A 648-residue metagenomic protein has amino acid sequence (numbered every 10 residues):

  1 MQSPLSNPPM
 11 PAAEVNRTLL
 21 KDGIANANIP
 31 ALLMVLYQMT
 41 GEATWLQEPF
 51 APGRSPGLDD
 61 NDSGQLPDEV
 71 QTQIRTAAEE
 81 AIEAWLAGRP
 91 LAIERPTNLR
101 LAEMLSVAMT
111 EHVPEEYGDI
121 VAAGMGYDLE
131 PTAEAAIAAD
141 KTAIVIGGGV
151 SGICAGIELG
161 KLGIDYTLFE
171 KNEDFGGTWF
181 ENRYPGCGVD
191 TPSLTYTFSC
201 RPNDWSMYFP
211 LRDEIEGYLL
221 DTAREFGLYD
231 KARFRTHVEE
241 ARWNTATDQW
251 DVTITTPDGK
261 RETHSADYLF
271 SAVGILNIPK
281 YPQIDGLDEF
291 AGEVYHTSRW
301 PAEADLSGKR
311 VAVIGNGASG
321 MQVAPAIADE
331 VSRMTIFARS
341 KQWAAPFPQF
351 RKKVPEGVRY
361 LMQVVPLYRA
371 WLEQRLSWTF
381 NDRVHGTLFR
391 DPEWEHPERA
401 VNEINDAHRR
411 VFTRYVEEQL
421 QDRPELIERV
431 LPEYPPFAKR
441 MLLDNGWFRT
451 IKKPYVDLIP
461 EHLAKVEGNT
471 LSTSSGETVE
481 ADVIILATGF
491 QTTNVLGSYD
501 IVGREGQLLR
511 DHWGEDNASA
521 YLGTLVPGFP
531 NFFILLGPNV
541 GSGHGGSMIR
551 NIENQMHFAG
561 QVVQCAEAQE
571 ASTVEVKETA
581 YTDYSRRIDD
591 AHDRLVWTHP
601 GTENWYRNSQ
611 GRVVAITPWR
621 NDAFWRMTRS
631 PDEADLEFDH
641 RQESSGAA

Functional and structural regions predicted by a protein language model:
M1-T142, G217, E262, K280-S298: Extreme N-terminal leader/targeting segments of oxidoreductases
Q2-P30, M34-M39, T44, N61 (+5 more regions): C-terminal, flexible cofactor-proximal segment of oxidoreductases
N61, D68-T76, S193-A223, G227 (+1 more regions): Conserved N-terminal/central alpha/beta ligand/cofactor-binding core
G64-E116, I120, M207-L276, F412 (+1 more regions): Feature captures the FAD/FMN-dependent oxidoreductase FAD-binding
A133-D140, G148-K161, D165-F175, H264 (+6 more regions): Rossmann-like dinucleotide-binding core of oxidoreductases
R183-Y229, E239-T255, H264, Y268-A304 (+3 more regions): Catalytic cores of eukaryotic secretory-pathway lumenal/extracellular enzymes that build and remodel glycoconjugates
Q283-V294, L471-G523: Central helical "cap/lid" subdomain
H385-N469, V479-D500, T582-A648: C-terminal catalytic lobe of FAD-dependent flavoproteins
